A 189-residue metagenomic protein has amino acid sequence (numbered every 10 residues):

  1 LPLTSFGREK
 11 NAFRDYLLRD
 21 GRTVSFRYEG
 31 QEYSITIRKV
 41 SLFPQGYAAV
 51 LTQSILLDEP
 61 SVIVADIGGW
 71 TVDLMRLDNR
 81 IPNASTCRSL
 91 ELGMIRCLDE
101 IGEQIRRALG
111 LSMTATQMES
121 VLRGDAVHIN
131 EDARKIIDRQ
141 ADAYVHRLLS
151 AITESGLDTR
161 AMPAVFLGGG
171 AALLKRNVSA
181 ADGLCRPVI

Functional and structural regions predicted by a protein language model:
L1-V62, I81-R96, T116-I189: Nucleotide/phosphate-binding catalytic cleft detector across ATP-hydrolyzing and phosphate-transferring enzymes
A65-G69: Active-site-proximal alpha-helical scaffolds that flank and shape metal-associated catalytic sites
V72-R76: Short beta-strand scaffold segments in enzyme catalytic cores
Q104-A108: Conserved AAA+ ATPase "sensor/coupling" helix adjacent to the nucleotide-binding pocket
L109-M113: Short, basic interhelical loop/turn and adjoining N-cap of the next helix at nucleic-acid- or acidic-partner-contacting
